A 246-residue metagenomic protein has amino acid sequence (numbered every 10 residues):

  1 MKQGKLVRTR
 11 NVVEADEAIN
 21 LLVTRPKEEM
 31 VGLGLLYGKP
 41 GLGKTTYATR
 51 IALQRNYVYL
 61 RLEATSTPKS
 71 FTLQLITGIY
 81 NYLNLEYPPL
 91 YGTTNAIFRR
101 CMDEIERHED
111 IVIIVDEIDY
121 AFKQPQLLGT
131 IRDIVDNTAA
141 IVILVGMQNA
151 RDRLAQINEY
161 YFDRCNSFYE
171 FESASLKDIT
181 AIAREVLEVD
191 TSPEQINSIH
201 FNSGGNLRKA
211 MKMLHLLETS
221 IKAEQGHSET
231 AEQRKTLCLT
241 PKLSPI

Functional and structural regions predicted by a protein language model:
M1-E17, V31-G32, G41, T45-T49 (+4 more regions): C-terminal alpha-helical "lid" subdomain
D16-E17, L21-P26: A structured, charge-rich N-terminal accessory region that forms the first stable segment of a protein and links
K27-G34, N56: Pre-Walker A (Motif I) flank of P-loop NTPase domains
G34-P40, Y120, I134-N158: Sensor-1/coupling segment of RecA-like P-loop NTPase cores
A52-T65: Conserved catalytic segments around the Walker B and adjacent sensor/switch elements of P-loop NTPase domains
N56, K69-P88: Conserved NTP-binding/hydrolysis module of P-loop NTPases
Y57, Q156-S173: A short helix-turn-beta junction within AAA+ P-loop NTPase domains corresponding to the substrate/partner-engaging
L73, N84-I141, A174-I182, E194-K212 (+1 more regions): Mid-core helix/loop region of P-loop NTP-binding domains shared across ATPases and GTPases
